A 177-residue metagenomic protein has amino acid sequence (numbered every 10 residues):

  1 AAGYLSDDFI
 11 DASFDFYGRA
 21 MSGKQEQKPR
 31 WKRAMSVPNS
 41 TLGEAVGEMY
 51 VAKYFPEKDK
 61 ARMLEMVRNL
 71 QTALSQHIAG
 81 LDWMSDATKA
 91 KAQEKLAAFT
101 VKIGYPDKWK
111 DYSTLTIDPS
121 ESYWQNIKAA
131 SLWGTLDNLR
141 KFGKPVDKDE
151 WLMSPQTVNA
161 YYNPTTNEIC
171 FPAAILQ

Functional and structural regions predicted by a protein language model:
A1-T41: Structured mid-domain segments that build the active-site/substrate or prosthetic-cofactor binding neighborhood
K28, N39-Q177: Intrinsically disordered, low-complexity linker/terminal regions across diverse proteins
